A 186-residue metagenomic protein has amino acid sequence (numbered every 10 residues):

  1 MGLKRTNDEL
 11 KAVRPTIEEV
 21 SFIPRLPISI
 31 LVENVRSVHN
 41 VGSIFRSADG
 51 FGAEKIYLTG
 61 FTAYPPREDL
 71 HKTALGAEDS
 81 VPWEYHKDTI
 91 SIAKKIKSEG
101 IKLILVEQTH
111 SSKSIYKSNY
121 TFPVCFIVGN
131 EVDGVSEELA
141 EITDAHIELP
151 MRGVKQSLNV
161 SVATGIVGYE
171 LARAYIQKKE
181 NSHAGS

Functional and structural regions predicted by a protein language model:
M1-S186: Post-transcriptional modification and biogenesis factors for structured RNAs of the translation apparatus
